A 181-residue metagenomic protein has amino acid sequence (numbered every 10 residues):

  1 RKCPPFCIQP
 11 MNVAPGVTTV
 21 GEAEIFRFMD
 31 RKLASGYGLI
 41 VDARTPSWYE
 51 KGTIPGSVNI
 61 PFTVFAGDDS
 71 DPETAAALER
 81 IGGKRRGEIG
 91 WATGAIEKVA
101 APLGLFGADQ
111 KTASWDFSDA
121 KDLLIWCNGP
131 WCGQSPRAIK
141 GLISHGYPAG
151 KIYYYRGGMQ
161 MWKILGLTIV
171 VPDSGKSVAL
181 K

Functional and structural regions predicted by a protein language model:
R1-G52, G175, K181: Flexible, polar/low-complexity N-terminal or interdomain linker segments that lie immediately upstream of folded
F28-K32, P46-S47, I60-T63, W126 (+2 more regions): Structured segments of extracytoplasmic/periplasmic soluble domains in secreted or envelope-associated proteins
G38-I40, R44-T45, G56-I60, V64-F65 (+1 more regions): N-terminal intrinsically disordered, low-complexity segments enriched in P/E/S/T
T45-Y49, V64-G67, G129-G133, G158-W162 (+1 more regions): Solvent-exposed loop/turn segments at secondary-structure junctions within structured extracellular/periplasmic domains
K51-P55, P72, S135-I139, L165-G166: Short, solvent-exposed loop/turn and secondary-structure capping segments
G67-L78, I164-L165: Short, charged, surface-exposed secondary-structure boundary motifs
E79-W162: Catalytic cysteine-centered active loop of the rhodanese-like fold, especially the PTP/DSP P-loop
L165-K181: Active-site neighborhoods of enzymes that stabilize oxyanions during catalysis
